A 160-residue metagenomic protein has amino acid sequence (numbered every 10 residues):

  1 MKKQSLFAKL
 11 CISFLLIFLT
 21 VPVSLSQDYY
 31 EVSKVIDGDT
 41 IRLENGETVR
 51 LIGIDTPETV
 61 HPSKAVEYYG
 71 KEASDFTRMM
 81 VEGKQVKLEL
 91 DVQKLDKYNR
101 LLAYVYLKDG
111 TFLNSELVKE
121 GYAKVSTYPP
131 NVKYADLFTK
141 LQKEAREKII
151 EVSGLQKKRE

Functional and structural regions predicted by a protein language model:
K2-E160: Small beta-barrel nucleic-acid-binding modules, primarily SNase/OB-fold domains and secondarily Tudor-like barrels
